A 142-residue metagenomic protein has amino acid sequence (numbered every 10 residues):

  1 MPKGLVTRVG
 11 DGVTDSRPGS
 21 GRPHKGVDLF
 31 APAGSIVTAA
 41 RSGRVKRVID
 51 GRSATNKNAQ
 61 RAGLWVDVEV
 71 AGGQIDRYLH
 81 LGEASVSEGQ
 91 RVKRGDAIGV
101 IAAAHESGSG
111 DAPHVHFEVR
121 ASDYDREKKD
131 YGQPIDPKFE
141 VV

Functional and structural regions predicted by a protein language model:
M1-P2, A84-D96, P113-V142: Acidic, glycine-rich catalytic/binding loops that coordinate metals and/or anionic ligands
M1-W65, R94, A103: Surface-exposed, glycine-biased beta-strand/turn segments
P18, Y78, I98, F117: Short alpha-helical segments in extracytoplasmic peptidoglycan/chitin-binding modules and envelope-associated proteins
D28, R77, V100, P134-D136: Conserved beta-strand positions that form and line the central face of beta-propeller blades
P32-A33, T38-A39, G72-G95, D123-Y124: Short histidine-centered loop motifs in beta-beta connectors
A40-S85, S109-H116: Zn2+-dependent peptidoglycan hydrolase active-site motif and core
D96-G108: A short, conserved strand-capping beta-turn/loop at the end of a beta strand
